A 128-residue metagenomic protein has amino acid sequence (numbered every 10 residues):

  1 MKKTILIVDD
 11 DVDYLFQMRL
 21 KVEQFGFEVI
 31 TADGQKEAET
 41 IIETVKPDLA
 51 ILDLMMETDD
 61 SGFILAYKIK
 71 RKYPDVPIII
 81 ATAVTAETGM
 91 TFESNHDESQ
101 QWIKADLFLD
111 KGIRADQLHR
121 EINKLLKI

Functional and structural regions predicted by a protein language model:
K2, K46, K72-I79: His-Asp phosphorelay/catalytic-motif detector in bacterial-type signaling
V8-D9, A32, A50: Conserved sequence signature across two-component system core domains
D9-D10, K111: Acidic di-acidic motifs
V12-I30: Two-component/phosphorelay signaling modules centered on CheY-like receiver
T31-T40, G62: Helix N-cap/capping motif at the beta->alpha junctions
T40, F63-P74, N95-D97: Short amphipathic alpha-helix used as the core "switch/output" element in two-component signaling
V45-I51, M56: Active-site beta3 strand of CheY-like receiver
I64, V84-R120: Alpha4 helix (beta4-alpha4-beta5 surface) of REC/receiver domains from two-component response regulators
